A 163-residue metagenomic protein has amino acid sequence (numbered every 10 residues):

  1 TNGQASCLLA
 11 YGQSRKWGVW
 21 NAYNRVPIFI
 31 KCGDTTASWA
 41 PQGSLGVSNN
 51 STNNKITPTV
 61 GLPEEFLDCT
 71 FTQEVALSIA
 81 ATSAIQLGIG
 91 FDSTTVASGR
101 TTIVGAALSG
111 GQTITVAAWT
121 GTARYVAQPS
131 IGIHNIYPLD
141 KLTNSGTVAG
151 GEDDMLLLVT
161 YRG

Functional and structural regions predicted by a protein language model:
T1: Aromatic sugar-binding interfaces of carbohydrate-active proteins
A5-C7, Y11-T35, W39, T59 (+1 more regions): C-terminal interaction-tip segments
C7, K16, A22, A37 (+4 more regions): Intrinsically disordered, low-complexity, compositionally biased regions/tails
G43-V60, A117-A123: Short beta-strands within extracellular/lumenal beta-sheet-rich domains
T57-P63, S78-I79: Short, conserved, surface-exposed binding loops centered on an aromatic residue
F66-I131, L139-G163: Terminal beta-strand-rich extracellular "head" domains that mediate receptor/glycan or other ligand binding
